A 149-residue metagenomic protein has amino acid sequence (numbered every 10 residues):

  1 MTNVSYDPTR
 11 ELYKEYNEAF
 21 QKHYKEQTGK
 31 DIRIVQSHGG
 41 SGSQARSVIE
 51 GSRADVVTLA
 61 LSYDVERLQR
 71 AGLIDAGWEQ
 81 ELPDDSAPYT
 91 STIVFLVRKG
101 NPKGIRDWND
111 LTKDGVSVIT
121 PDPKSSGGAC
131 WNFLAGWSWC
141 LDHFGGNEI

Functional and structural regions predicted by a protein language model:
M1-S126: N-terminal segment of the mature folded domain
G128-A129, F133: Active-site cradle of extracellular carbohydrate-active enzymes
A135-D142: Helix-loop "lid/cap" segments that line or gate small-molecule binding pockets
F144-I149: Ligand-binding pocket segment of bilobal, Venus flytrap-like solute-binding proteins
